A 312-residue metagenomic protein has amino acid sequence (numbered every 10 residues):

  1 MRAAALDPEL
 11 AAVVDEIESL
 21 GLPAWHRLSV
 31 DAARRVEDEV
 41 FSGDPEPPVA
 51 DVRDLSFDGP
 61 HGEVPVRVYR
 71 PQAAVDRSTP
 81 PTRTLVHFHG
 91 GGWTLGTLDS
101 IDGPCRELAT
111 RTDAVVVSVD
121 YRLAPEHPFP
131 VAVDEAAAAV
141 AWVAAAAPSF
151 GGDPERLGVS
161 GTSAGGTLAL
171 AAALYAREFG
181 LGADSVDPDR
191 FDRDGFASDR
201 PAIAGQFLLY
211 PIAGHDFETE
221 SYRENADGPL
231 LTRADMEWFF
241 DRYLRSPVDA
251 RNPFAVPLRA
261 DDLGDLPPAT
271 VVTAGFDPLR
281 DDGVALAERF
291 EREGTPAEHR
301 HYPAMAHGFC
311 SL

Functional and structural regions predicted by a protein language model:
M1-V68: A glycine/proline-hinged amphipathic helix-loop "lid/cap" segment that gates access to hydrophobic ligand pockets
T79-G91: Short beta-strand element of the alpha/beta-hydrolase
D99-S118: Short amphipathic alpha-helix adjacent to the substrate-entry channel of hydrolases
H127-S149, A171: Alpha/beta-hydrolase active-site loop
A144, G166-G180, Q206: Short glycine-enriched nucleophile-adjacent loop and the immediately C-terminal alpha-helix near the catalytic center
S149-S163: Alpha/beta-hydrolase fold nucleophile elbow
E178-P247: Hydrolase active-site cap/lid region
D265, V271-T273: Short beta-strand/loop motif that positions the catalytic acidic residue of the alpha/beta-hydrolase fold
